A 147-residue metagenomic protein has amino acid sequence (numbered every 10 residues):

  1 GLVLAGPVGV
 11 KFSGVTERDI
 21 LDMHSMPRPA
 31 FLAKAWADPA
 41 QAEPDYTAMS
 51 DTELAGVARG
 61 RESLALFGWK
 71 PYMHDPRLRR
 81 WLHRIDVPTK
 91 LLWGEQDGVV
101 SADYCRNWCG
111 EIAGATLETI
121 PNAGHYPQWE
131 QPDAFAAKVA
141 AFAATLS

Functional and structural regions predicted by a protein language model:
G1-A30: Flexible "cap/lid" loop of the alpha/beta hydrolase fold
V3, K90-L92, E118: Hydrophobic/aromatic beta-strand patches that form the interior of the parallel beta-sheet core in alpha/beta enzyme
S13-R18, D103-C105, E130-P132: Short aromatic-enriched loop/helix-cap "lid" or pocket-rim segments at secondary-structure transitions that line
D51-R80: Hydrophobic, aromatic-rich cap/lid helix
K70-M73, D97-V100, G124-P127: Glycosyltransferase donor-binding loop in the core domain
L78, V87, S101-G110: Short alpha-helix in the alpha/beta-hydrolase fold that links the catalytic acid
I85, L91-W93, D97: Short beta-strand/loop motif that positions the catalytic acidic residue of the alpha/beta-hydrolase fold
G114-S147: Catalytic active-site module of serine/aspartate enzymes centered on a nucleophile-bearing elbow/loop
